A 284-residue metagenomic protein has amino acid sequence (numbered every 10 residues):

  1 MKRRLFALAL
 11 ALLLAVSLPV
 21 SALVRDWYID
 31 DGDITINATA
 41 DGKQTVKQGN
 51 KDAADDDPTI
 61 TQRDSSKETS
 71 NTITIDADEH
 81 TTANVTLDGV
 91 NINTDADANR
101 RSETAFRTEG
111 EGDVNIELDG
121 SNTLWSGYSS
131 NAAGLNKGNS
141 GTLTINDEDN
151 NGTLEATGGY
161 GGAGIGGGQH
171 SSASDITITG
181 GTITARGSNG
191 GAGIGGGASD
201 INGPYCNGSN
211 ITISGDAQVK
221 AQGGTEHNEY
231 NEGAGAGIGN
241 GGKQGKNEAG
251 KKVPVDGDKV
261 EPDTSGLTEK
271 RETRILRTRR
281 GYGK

Functional and structural regions predicted by a protein language model:
R3-A22: Sec-dependent N-terminal signal peptides of Gram-positive bacterial secreted proteins and lipoproteins
F6, A22-K284: A composition-driven surface/loop motif
